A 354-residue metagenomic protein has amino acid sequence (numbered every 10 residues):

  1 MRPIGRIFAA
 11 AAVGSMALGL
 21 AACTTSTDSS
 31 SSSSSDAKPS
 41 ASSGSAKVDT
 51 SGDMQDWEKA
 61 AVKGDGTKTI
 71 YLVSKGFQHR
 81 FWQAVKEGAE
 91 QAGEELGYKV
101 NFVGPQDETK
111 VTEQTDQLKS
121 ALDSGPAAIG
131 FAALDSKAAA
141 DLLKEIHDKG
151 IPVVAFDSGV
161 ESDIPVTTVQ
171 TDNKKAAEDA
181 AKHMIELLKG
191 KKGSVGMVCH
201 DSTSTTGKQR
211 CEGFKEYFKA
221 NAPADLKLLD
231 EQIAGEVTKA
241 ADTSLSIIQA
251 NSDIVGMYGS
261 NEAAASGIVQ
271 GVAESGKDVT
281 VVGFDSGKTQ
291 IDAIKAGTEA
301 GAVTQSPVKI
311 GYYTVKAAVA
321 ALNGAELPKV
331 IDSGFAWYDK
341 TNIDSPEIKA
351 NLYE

Functional and structural regions predicted by a protein language model:
R2-A11, C23-E354: A residue-level marker of the well-folded mature domains of exported/periplasmic proteins
A12-A17: Hydrophobic helical h-region of N-terminal Sec-dependent signal peptides in bacterial secretory/periplasmic proteins
L18-A22: C-terminal motif of bacterial Sec signal peptides marking the signal peptidase cleavage site
